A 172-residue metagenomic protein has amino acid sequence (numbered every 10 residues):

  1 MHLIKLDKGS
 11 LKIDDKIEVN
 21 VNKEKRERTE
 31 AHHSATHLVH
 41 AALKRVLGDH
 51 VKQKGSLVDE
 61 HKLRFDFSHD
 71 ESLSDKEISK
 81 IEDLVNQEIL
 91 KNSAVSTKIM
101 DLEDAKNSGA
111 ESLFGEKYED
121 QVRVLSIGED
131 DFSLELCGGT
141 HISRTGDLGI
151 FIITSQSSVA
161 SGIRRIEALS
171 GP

Functional and structural regions predicted by a protein language model:
M1-P172: A glycine- and charged-residue-rich anion-binding loop/surface
